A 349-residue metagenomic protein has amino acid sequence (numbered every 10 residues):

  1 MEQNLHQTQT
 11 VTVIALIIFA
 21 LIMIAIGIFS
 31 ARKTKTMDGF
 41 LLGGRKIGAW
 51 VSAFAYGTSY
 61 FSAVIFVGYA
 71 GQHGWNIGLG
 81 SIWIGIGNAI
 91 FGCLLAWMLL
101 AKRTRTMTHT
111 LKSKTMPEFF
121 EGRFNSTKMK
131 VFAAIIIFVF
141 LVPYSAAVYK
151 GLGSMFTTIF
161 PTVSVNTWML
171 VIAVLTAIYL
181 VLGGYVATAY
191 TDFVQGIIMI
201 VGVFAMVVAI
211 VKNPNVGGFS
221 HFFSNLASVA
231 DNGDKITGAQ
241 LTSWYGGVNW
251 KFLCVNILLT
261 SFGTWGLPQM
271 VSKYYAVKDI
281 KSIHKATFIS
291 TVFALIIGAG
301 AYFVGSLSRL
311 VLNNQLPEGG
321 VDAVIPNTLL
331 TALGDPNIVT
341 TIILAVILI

Functional and structural regions predicted by a protein language model:
E2-G68, L180-G183, G196: Membrane-interface "cap" regions at the ends of multi-pass membrane proteins
E2-N4, W75-I77, L100-R103, S154-I159 (+2 more regions): Membrane-water interface regions at transmembrane-helix termini and the short interhelical loops of multi-pass membrane
Q3-A15, N76-N88, F156-T167, A239-L258: Interfacial loop-to-helix junctions that mark the boundaries of transmembrane helices in multi-pass membrane
T10, I47-A49, F124-V131, F160-L170 (+3 more regions): Membrane-interfacial loop-to-helix junctions in multi-pass transporters
I26-K33, L141, S145-Y149, G153 (+5 more regions): Hydrophobic alpha-helical segments and their helix-loop junctions in multi-pass secondary transporters
L42-K112, K251-G263, M270-S272, A276-L316 (+1 more regions): Membrane-interface helix-loop-helix modules in multi-pass membrane proteins
A49-Y56, E121-S126, Q195-A209, V292-A294: Small-residue-rich segments of transmembrane alpha-helices in multi-pass membrane proteins, especially helix faces
I84-L180, N256-G263, I347-I349: Helix-loop-helix module between adjacent transmembrane segments
